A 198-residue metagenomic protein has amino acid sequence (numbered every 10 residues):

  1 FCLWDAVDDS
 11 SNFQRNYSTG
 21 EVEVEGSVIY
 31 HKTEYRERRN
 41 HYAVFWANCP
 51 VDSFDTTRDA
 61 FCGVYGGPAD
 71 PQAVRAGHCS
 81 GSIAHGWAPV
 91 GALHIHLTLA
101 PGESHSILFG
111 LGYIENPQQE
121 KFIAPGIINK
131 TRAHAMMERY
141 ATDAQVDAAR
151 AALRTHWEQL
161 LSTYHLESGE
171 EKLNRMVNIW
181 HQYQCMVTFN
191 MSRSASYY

Functional and structural regions predicted by a protein language model:
F1-A76, G91-L93, Q118-S162: Polysaccharide-binding surfaces and accessory modules of carbohydrate-active proteins
L3, Y113-P117, K172: Residues that cap or initiate secondary-structure elements
G81-A84, H94-L99: Beta-strand-rich interaction surfaces with strong enrichment in secreted/lumenal proteins
A84-P89, E103, T155-Y198: Substrate-binding groove/exosite segments of carbohydrate-active enzymes
G86-A88, I95, S106-I107, F122: Gly/lys/ser-thr-rich phosphate-binding loops in alpha/beta enzymes that coordinate phosphoanhydride or phosphate groups
L97-E115: Short Pro-Gly-centered flexible turn/kink motifs
